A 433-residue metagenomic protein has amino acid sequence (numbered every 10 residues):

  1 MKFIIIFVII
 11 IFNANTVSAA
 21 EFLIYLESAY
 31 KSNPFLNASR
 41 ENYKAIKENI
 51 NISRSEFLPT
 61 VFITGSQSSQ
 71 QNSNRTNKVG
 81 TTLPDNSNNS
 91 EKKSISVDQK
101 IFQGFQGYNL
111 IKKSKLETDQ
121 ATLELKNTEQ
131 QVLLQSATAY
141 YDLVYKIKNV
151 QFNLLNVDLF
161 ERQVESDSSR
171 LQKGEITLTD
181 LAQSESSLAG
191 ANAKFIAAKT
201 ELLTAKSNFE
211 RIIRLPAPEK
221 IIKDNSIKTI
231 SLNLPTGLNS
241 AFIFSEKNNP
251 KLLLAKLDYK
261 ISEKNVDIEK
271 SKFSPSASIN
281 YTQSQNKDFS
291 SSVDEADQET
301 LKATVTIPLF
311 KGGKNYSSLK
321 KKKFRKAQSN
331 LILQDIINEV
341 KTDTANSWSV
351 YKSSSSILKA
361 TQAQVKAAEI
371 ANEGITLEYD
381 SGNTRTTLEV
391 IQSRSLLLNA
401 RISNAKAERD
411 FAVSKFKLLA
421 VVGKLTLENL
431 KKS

Functional and structural regions predicted by a protein language model:
F3-N13: Sec-dependent N-terminal signal peptides
S18-T64, N72, A217, I221-K260 (+3 more regions): Bacterial Sec-pathway N-terminal export signals of envelope proteins
I24, Q131-F244, S347-V350, S354: Periplasmic alpha-helical coiled-coil/stalk elements that build and connect Gram-negative outer-membrane
L26, S94-S96, Y140, F242 (+3 more regions): Membrane-embedded beta-strand positions in outer-membrane beta-barrel channels/transporters
N37, T60-S87, D98-N127, L253 (+4 more regions): Small/polar (Gly/Ser/Thr/Ala-rich) solvent-exposed segments that form structured loops/beta-strands/short helices used
A38-S53, T128, V132-Q151, R162 (+5 more regions): Amphipathic alpha-helical coiled-coil segments
S90-K92, T138, Q183, Q298-T300: Transmembrane beta-barrel architecture of outer-membrane proteins
K112-K115, L178-A189, K320, T387-S395: Short, charged, amphipathic alpha-helical segments
